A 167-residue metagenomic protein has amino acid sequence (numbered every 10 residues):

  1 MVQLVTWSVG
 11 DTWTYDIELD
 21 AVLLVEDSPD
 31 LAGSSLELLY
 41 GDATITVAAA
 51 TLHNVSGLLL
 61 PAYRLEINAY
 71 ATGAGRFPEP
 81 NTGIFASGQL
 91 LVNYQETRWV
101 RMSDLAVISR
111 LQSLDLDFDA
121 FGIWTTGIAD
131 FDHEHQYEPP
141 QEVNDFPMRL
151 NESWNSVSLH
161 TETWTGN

Functional and structural regions predicted by a protein language model:
M1-N167: Conserved functional acidic sites
